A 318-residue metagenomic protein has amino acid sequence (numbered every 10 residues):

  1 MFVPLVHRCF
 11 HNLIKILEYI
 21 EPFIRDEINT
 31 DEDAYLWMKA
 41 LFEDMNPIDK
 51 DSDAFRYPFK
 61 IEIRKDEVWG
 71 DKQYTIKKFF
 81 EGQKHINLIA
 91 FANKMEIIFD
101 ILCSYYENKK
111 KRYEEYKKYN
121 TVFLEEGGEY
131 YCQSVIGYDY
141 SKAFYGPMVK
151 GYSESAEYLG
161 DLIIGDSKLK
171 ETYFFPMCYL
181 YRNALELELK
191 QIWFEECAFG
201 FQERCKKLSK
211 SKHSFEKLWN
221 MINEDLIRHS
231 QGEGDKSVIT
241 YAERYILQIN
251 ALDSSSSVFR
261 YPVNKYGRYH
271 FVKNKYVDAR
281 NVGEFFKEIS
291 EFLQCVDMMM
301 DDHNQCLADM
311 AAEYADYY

Functional and structural regions predicted by a protein language model:
F2-Y318: Domain-scale activation on soluble regions of proteins
